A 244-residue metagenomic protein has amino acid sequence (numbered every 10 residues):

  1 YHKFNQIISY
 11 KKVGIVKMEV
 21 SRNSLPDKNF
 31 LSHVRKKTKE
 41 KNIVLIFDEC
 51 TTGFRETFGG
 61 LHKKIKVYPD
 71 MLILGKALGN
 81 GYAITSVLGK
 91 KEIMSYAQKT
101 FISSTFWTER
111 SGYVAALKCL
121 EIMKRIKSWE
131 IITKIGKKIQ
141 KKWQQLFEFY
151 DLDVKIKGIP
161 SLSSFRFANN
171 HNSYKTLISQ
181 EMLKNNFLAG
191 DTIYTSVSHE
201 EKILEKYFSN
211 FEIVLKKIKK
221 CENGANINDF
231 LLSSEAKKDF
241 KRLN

Functional and structural regions predicted by a protein language model:
Y1-N244: Conserved N-terminal phosphate-binding loop of PLP-dependent enzymes in the Aspartate aminotransferase
